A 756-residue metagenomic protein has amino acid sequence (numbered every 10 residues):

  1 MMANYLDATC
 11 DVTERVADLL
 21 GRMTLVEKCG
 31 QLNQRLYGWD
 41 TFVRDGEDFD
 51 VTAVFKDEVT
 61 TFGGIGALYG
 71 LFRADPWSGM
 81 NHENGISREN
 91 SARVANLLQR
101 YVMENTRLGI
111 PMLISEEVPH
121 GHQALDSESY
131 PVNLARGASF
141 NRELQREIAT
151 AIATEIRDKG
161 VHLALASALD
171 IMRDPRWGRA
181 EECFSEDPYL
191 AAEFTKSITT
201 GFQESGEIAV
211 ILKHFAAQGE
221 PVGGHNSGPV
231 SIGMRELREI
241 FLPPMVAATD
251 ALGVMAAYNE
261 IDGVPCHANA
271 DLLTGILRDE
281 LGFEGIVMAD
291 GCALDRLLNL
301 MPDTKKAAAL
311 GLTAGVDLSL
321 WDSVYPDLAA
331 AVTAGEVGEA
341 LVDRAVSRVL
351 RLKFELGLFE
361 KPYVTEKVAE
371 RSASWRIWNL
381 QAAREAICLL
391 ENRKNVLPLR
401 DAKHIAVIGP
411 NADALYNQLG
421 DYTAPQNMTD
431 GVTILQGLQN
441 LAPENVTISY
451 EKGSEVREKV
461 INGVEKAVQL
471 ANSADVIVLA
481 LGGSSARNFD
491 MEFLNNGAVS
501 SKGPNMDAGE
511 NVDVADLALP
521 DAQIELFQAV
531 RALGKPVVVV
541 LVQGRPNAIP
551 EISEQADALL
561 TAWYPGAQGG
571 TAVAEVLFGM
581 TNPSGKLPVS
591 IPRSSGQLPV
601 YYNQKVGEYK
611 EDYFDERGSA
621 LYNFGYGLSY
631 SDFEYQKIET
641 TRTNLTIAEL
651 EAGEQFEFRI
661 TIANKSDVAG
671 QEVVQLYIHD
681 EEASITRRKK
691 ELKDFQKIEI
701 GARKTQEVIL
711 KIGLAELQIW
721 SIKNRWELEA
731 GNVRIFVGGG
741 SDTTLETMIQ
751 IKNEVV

Functional and structural regions predicted by a protein language model:
M1-S721, R725-T743, T747-V756: Glycoside hydrolase catalytic-domain context in secreted enzymes
